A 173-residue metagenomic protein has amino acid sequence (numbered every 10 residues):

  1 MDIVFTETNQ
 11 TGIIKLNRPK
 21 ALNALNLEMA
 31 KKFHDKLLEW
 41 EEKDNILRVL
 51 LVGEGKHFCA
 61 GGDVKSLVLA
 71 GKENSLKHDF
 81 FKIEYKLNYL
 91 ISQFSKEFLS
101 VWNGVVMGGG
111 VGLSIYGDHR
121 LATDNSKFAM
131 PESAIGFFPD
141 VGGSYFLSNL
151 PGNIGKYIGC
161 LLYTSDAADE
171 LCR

Functional and structural regions predicted by a protein language model:
M1-V52, S75, Y89: Conserved CoA-thioester-binding segment of acyl-CoA-metabolizing enzymes
L51, D63, L113-S114, E170: Hydrophobic/aromatic residues within transmembrane alpha-helices of multi-pass small-molecule transporters
G53-K86, G136: Glycine- (often His-adjacent) and acidic-residue-rich active-site loop that binds/positions the CoA thioester
I91-I135: Glycine-rich beta-to-alpha active-site loop
D140-S144, L162: Active-site glycine-rich loop that binds ribose-phosphate moieties when present
Y145-N153: Hydrophobic, secondary-structure "cap" segments at the distal end of domains
Y163-L171: Conserved small/polar residues in nucleotide/adenosyl-binding loops
